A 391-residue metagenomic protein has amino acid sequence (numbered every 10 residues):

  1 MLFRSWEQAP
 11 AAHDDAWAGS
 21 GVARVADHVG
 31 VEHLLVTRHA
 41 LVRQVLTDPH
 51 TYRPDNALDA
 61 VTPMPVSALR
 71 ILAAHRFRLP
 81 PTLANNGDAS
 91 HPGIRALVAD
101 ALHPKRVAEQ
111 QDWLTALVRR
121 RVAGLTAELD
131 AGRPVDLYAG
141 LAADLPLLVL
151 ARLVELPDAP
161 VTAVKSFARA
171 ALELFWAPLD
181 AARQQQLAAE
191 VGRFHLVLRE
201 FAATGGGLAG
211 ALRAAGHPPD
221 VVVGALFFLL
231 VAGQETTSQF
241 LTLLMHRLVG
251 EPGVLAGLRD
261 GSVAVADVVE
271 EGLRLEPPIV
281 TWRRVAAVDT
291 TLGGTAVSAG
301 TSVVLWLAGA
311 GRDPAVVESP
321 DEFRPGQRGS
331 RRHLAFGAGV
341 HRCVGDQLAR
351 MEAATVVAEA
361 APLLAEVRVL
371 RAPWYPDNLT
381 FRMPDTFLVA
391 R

Functional and structural regions predicted by a protein language model:
M1-R391: Cytochrome P450
